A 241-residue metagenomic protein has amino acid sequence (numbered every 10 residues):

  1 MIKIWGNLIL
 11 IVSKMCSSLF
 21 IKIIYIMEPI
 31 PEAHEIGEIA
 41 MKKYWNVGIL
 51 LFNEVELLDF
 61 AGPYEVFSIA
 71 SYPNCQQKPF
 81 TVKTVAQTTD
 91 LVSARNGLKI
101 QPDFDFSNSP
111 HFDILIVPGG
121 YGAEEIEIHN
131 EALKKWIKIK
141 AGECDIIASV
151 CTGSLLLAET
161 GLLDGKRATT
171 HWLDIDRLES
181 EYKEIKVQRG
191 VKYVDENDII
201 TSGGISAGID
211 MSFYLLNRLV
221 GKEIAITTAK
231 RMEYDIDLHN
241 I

Functional and structural regions predicted by a protein language model:
L8, C16-I147, L155-A158, D176-E179 (+2 more regions): Extended, subdomain-level signal for the structured scaffold at the beginning of enzyme domains
D164-R177: Short, glycine-/small-residue-rich phosphate/pyrophosphate-handling segment
I199: Conserved catalytic/binding loops enriched for acidic/polar residues
G204-G208: Short acidic alpha-helix initiation/capping motifs at coil-to-helix transition points, especially at protein N-termini
